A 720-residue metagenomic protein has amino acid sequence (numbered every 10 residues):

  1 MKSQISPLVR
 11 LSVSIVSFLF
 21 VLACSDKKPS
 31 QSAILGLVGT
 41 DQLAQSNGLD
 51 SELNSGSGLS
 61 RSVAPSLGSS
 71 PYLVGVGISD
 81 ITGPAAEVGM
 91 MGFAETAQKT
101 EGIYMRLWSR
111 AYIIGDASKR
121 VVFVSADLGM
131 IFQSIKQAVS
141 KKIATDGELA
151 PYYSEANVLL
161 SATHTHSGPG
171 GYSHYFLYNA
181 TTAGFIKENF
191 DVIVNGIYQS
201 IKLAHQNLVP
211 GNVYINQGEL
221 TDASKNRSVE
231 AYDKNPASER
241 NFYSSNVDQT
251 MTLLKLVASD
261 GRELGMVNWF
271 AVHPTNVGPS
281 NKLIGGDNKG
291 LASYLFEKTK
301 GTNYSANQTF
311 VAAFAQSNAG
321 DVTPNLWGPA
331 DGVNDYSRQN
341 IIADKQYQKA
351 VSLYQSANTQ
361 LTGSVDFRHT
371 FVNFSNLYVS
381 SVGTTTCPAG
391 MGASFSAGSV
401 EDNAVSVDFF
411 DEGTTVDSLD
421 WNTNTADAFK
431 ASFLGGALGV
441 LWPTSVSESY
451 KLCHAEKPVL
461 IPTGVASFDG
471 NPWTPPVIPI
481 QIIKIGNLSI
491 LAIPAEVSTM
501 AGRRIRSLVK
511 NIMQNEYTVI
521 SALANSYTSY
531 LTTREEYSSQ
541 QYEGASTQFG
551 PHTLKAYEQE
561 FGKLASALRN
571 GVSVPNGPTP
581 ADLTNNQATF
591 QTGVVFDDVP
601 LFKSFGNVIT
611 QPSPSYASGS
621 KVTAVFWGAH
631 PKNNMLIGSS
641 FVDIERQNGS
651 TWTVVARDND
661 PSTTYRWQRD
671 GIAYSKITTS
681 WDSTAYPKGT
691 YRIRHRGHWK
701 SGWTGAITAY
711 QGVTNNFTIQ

Functional and structural regions predicted by a protein language model:
K2-V13: Bacterial N-terminal signal peptides that target proteins for export
Q4, F20-V21, Q45, L159: A subset of signal/propeptide-processing and intrinsically disordered low-complexity segments in secreted/extracellular
V9, C24, K28-Q31, L67 (+2 more regions): A residue-level detector for conformationally permissive "hinge/kink" positions
S12-V21: Bacterial N-terminal signal peptides
V21-V63: Bacterial Sec-dependent N-terminal signal peptides
S46-Q720: Non-catalytic substrate/cofactor recognition surfaces at enzyme active-site rims
